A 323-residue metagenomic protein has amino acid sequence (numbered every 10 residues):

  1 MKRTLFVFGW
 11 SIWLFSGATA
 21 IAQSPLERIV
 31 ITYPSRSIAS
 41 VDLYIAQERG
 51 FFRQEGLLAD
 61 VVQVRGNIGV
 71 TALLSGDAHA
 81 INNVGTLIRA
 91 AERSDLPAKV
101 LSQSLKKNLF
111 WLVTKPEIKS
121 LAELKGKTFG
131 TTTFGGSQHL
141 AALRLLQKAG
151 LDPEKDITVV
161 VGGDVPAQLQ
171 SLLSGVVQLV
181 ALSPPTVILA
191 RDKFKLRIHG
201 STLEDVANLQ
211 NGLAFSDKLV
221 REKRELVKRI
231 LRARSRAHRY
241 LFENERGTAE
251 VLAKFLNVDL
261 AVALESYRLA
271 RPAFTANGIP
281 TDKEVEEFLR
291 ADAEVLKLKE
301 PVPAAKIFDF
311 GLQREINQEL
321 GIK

Functional and structural regions predicted by a protein language model:
M1-T4: Positively charged n-region of N-terminal signal peptides that target proteins for export
F6-G17: Bacterial N-terminal signal peptides
A18-A22: Sec/Tat signal peptide C-region and signal peptidase I cleavage site
Q23-D164, S171-S174, Q178-P184, L196-S201 (+1 more regions): Short, glycine-/small- and polar/acidic-enriched structural segments that line small-molecule recognition paths
Y33, S104-T114, D192-K223, V227 (+3 more regions): Periplasmic-binding protein-like
G85-T86, D164-L256: Pocket-lining segment of extracytoplasmic ligand-binding domains
E222-E300: Secondary-structure end/capping motifs
L289-K323: Conserved C-terminal helix/tail region of periplasmic/extracytoplasmic solute-binding proteins
